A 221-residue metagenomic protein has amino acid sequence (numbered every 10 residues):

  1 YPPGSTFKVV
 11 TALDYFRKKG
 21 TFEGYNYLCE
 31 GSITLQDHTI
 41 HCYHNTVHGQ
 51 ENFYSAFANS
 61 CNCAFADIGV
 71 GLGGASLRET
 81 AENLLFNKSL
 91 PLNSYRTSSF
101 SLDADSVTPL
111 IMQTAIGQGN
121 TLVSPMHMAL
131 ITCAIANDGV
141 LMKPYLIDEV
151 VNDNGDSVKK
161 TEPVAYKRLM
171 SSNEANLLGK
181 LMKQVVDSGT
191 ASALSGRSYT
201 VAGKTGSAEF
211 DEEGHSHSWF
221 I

Functional and structural regions predicted by a protein language model:
Y1-S5, V10-I221: Beta-lactam-recognizing serine transpeptidase/beta-lactamase-like catalytic domain environment
